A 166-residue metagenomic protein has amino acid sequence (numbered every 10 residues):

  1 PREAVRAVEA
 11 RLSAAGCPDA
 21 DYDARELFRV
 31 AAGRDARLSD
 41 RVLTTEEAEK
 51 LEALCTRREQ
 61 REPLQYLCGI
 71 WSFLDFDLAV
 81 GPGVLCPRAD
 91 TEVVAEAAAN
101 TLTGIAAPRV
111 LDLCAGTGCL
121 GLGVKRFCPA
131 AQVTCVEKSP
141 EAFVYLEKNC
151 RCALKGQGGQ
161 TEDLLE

Functional and structural regions predicted by a protein language model:
P1-C68: N-terminal auxiliary segments of SAM/dcSAM-dependent transferases
R2-A4, I105, F143, D163-E166: Short intrinsically disordered, low-complexity coil segments enriched in acidic
L12, L102, C150, L154: Conserved hydrophobic residues forming the short capping helix/wall of the S-adenosyl-L-methionine
G16-C17, C128-A130, R151-K155: Short helix-capping segments at alpha-helix termini
A20, R109, G159-D163: Exposed, low-complexity/repetitive linear segments and helix-based recognition motifs, biased toward charged/polar
R41, A53-A130, C135-K148: SAM-dependent Rossmann-like transferase core, predominantly class I methyltransferases with a strong bias toward
T45, A130, C135, K155-G158: Intrinsically disordered, low-complexity regions enriched for glutamine and histidine
V144-E166: S-adenosyl-L-methionine
